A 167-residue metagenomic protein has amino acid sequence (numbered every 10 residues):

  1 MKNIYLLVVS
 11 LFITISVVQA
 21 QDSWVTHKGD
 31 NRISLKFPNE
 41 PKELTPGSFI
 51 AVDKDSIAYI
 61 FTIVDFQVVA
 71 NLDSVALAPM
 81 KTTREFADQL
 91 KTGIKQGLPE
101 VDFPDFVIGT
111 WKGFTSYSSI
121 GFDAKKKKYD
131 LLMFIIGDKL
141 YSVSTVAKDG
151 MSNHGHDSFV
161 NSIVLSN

Functional and structural regions predicted by a protein language model:
M1-S23: Bacterial Sec-dependent N-terminal signal peptides
Q21, G29-D30, N39-P41, R84-K95 (+1 more regions): Surface-exposed amphipathic alpha-helical segments
W24-V52, D88-F134: Signature of long, low-cysteine stretches enriched in small and polar/charged residues
E43, A51, I60, S142-S144: Short hydrophobic/aromatic-rich beta-strand segments that constitute the beta-sheet cores of beta-sandwich/beta-barrel
E43-P46, V68-A70, G150-N153: A short local loop/turn or secondary-structure capping micro-motif enriched for an aromatic residue
A51-E85: A short acidic-to-branched-hydrophobic micro-motif
F66, I136-D138, K148: Solvent-exposed coil/turn segments that connect beta secondary-structure elements in extracytoplasmic/periplasmic
K126, G137-S142: Coil-to-beta-strand transition motifs
